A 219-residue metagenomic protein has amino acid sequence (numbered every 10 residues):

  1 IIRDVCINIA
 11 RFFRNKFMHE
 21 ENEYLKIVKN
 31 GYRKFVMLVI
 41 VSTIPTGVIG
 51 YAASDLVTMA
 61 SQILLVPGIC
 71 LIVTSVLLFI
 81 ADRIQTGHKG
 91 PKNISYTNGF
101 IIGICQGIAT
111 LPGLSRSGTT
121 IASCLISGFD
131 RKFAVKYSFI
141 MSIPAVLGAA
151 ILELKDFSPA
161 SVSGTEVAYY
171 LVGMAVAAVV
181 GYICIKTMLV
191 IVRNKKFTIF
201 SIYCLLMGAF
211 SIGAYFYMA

Functional and structural regions predicted by a protein language model:
I1-A219: Multi-pass membrane proteins that catalyze or facilitate reactions on polyprenyl-/lipid-phosphate substrates and their
